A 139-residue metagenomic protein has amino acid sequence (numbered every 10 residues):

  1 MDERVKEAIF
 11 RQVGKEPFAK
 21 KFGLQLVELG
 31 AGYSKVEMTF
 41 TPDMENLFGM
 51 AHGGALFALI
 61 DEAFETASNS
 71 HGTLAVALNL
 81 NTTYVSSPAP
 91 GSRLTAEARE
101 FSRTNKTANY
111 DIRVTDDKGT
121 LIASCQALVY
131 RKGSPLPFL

Functional and structural regions predicted by a protein language model:
M1-L139: Terminal targeting signals and extreme-terminal segments of soluble enzymes
